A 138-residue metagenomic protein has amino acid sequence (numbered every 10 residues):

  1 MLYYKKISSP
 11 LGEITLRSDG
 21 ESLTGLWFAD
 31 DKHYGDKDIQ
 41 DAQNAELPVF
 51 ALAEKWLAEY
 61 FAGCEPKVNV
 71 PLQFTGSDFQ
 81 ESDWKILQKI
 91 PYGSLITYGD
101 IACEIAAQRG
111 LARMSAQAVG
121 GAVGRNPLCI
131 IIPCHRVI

Functional and structural regions predicted by a protein language model:
M1-N69, I138: Low-complexity, small/basic-enriched stretches that occur predominantly at protein N-termini or linker tails
Y3-E13, C64-I138: Nucleic acid-binding interface residues in structured DNA/RNA-binding domains, emphasizing the DNA-engaging scaffolds
